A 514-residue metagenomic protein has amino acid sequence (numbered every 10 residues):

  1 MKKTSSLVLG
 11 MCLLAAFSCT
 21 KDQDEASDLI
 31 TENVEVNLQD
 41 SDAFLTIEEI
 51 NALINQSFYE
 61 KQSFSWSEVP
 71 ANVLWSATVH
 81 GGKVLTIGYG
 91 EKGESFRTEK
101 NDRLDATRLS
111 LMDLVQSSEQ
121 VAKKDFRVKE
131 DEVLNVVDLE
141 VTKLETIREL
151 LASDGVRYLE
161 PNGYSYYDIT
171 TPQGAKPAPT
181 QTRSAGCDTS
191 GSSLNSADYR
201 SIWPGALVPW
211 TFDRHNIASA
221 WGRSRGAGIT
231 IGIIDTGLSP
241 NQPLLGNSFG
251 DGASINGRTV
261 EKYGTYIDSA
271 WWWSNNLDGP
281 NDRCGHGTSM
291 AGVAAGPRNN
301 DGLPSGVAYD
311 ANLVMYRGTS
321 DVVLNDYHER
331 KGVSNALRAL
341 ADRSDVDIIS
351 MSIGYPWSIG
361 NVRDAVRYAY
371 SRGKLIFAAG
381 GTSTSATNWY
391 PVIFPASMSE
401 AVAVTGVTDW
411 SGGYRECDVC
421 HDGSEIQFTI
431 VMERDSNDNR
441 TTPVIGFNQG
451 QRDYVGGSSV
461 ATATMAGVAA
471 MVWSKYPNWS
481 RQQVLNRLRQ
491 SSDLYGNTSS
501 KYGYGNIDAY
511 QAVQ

Functional and structural regions predicted by a protein language model:
M1-F44: Bacterial Sec-dependent N-terminal signal peptides
S65-R148: Post-signal peptide N-terminal segment of secreted/secretory-pathway proteins
V121-A206: Autoinhibitory propeptides
G163-Y167, T236-P240, T319-V322, G354-S358 (+4 more regions): Solvent-exposed loop/turn segments at secondary-structure junctions within structured extracellular/periplasmic domains
D188-V314, G318-I348, P443-V444, Q449 (+2 more regions): Active-site core segment of subtilase-fold serine proteases
A218-G226, S305-A308, N325-S350, I359-F377 (+2 more regions): Mature extracellular/periplasmic domains of secretome proteins
D235, I393-S474, N478, Q482 (+1 more regions): Extracellular S/T/G-rich loop segment that most often corresponds to the catalytic His/Ser-adjacent loop
A341-I353, A401, S474-Q514: C-terminal subdomain of the subtilisin-like protease fold in secreted/lumenal serine endopeptidases
